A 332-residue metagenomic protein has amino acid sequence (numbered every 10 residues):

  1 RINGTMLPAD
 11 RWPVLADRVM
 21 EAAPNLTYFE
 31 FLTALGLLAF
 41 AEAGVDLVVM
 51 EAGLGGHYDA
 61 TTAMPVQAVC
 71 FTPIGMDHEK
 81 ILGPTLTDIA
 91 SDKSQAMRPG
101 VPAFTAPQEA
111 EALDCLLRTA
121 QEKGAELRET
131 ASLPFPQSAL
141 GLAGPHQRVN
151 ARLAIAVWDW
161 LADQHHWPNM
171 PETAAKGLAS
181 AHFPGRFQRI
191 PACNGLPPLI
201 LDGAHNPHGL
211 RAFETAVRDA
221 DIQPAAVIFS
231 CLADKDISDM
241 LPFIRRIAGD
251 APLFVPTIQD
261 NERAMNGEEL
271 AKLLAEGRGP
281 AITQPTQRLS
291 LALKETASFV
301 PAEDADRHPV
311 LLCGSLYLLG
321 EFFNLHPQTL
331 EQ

Functional and structural regions predicted by a protein language model:
R1-M64, L82, A110: ATP-dependent carboxylate-amine ligase catalytic core
P24, V45-D46, I222, A305-R307: Short, high-confidence coil segments that cap the C-terminus of an alpha-helix and link into the following beta-strand
L47-M50, A60-T62, V66-C70, I74-G75 (+2 more regions): Nucleotide phosphate-binding/pyrophosphate-handling subdomain across enzymes that bind or process nucleotide phosphates
L54-Y58, P65-K123, M240: Conserved catalytic-core segment of NTP-binding enzymes
G56, A60-A63, I74-G83, V255-L274 (+2 more regions): Flexible, gly/pro- and Lys/Arg-enriched active-site loops
A106-R128, P198-I200, L241-P309: C-terminal helical cap/extension that packs against the catalytic core of soluble nucleotide-cofactor enzymes
S315: Active-site-proximal loop/hinge segments that shape catalytic or ion-binding/gating pockets
